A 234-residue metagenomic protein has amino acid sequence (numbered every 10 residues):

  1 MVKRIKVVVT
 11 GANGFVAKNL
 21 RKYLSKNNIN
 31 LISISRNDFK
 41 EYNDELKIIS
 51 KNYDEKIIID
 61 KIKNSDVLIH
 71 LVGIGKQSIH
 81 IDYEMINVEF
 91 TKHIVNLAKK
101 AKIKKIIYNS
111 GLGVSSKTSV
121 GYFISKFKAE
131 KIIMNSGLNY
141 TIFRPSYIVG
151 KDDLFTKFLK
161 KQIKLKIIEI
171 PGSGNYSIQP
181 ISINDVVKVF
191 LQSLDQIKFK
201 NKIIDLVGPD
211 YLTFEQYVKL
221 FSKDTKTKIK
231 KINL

Functional and structural regions predicted by a protein language model:
V2-N27: N-terminal Rossmann NAD(P)H-binding glycine-rich loop of SDR-like oxidoreductase domains
I29-R36: Conserved glycine-rich Rossmann-like NAD(P)H-binding loop of the short-chain dehydrogenase/reductase
K40, I49-A101, L112-K117: NAD(P)H-binding glycine-rich loop region in Rossmannoid oxidoreductase-like domains and their noncatalytic homologs
I86-S136, Y140-S146: Conserved Rossmann-fold NAD(P)-dependent oxidoreductase catalytic core, especially the SDR/UDP-sugar
V120, T141-K160, Y176, L212: Flexible, glycine-rich beta-alpha linker
L154-F155, G172-L194, K202: Substrate-positioning beta->alpha
L159-G172, I232: A short C-terminal helix-loop "cap" of Rossmann-like NAD(P)-dependent dehydrogenase/epimerase domains
S193-L234: Mid/C-terminal beta-alpha module of Rossmann-like enzyme folds, strongest in SDR-family dehydrogenases/epimerases
